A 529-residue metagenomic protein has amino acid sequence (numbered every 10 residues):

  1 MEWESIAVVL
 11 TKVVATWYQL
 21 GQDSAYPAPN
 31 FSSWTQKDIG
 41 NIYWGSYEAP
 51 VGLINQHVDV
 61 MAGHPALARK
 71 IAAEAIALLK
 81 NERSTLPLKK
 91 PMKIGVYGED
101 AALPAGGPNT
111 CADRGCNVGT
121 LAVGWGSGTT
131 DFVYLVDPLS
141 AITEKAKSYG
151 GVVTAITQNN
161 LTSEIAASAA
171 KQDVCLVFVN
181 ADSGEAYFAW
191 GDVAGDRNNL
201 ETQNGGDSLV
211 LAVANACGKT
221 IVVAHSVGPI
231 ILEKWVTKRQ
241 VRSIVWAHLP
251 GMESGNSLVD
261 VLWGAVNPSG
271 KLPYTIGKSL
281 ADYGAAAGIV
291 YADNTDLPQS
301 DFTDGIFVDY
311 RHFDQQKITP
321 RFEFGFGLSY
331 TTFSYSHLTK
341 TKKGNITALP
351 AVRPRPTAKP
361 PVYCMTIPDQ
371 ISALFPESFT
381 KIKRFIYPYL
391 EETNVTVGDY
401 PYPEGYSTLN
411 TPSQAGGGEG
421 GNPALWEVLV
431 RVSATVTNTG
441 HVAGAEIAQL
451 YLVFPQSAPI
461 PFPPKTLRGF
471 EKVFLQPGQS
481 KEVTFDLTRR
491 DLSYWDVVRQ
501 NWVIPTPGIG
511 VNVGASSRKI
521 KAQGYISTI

Functional and structural regions predicted by a protein language model:
M1-I529: C-terminal non-catalytic regions of proteins with extracellular/luminal or membrane-system context
